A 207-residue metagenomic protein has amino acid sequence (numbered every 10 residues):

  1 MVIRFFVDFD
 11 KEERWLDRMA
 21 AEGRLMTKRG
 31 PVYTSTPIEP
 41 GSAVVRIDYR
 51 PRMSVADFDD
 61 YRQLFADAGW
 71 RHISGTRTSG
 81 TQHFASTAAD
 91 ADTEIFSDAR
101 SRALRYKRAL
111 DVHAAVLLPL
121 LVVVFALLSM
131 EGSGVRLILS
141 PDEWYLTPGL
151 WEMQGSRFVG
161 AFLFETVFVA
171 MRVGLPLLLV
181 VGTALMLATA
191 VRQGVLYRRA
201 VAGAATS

Functional and structural regions predicted by a protein language model:
M1-S207: Terminus-proximal functional modules
